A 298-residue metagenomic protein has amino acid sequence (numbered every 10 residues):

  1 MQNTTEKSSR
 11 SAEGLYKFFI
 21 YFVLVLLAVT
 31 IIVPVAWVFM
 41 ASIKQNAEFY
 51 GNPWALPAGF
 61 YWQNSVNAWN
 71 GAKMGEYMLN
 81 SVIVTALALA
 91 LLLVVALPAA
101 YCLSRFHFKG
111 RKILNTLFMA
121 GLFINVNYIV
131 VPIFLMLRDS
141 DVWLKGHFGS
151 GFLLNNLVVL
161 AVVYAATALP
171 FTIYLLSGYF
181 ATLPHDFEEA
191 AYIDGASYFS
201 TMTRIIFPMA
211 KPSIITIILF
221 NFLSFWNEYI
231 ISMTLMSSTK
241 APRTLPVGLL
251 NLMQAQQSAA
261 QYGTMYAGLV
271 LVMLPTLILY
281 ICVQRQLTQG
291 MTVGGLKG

Functional and structural regions predicted by a protein language model:
Q2-G298: A hydrophobic, multi-pass inner-membrane permease signature
